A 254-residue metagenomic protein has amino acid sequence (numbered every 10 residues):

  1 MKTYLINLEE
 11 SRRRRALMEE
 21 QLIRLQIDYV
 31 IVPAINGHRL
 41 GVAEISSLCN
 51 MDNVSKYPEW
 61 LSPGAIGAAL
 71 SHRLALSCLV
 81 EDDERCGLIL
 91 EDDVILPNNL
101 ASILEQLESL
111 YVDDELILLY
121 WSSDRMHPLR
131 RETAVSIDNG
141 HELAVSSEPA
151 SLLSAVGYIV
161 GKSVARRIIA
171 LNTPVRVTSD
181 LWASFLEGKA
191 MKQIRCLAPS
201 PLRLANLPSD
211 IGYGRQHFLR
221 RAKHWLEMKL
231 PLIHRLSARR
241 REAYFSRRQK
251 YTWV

Functional and structural regions predicted by a protein language model:
M1-L90, V94-V254: An acidic/histidine-cluster motif and surrounding catalytic segment that typifies divalent-metal-assisted enzyme active
